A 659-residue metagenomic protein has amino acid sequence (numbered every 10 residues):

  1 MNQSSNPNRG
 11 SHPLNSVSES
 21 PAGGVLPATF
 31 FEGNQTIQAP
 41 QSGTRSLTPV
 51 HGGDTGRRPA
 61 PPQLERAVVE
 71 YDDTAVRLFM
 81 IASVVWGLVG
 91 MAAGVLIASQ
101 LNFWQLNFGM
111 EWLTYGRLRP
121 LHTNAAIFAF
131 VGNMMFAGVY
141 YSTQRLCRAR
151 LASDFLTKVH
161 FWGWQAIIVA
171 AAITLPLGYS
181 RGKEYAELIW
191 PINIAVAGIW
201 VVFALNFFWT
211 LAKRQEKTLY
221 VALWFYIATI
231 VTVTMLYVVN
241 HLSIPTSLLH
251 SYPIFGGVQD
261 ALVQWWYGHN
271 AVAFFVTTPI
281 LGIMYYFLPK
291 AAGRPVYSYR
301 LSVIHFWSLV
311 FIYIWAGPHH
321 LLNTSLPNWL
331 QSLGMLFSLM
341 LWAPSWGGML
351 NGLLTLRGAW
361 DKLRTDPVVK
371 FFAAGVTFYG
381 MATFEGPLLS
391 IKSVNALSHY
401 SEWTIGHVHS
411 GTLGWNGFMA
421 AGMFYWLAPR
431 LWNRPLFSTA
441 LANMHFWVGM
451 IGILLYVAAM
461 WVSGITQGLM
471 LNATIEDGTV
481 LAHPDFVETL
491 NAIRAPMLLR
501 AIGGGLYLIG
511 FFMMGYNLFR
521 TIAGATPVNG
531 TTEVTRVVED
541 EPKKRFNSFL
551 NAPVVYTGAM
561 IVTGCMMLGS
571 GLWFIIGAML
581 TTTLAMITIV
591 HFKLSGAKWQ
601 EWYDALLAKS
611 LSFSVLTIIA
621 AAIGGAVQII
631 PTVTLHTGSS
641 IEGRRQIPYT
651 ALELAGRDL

Functional and structural regions predicted by a protein language model:
M1-L64: Soluble N-terminal domains of membrane-associated systems
R58-V68, P484-E488: Membrane-proximal N-terminal segments immediately preceding the first transmembrane helix
P62-L78, W360, V538-F546, W599-Y603: Cytosolic juxtamembrane amphipathic/interface segments immediately preceding and feeding into a transmembrane helix
R77-Y179, W190-L211, L223-L248, W265-A291 (+8 more regions): Hydrophobic cores of alpha-helical transmembrane segments in multi-pass integral membrane proteins
I254-V263, S398, W403: Active-site-proximal inter-transmembrane loops
V258, D477-A482, T526-P542: Juxtamembrane inter-helical linkers in multi-pass membrane proteins
T535-V537, Q600-D604, R644-I647, A651: Extracellular/surface-associated beta-sandwich interaction domains
L635-D658: Electrostatic cytochrome c docking/interface patches
